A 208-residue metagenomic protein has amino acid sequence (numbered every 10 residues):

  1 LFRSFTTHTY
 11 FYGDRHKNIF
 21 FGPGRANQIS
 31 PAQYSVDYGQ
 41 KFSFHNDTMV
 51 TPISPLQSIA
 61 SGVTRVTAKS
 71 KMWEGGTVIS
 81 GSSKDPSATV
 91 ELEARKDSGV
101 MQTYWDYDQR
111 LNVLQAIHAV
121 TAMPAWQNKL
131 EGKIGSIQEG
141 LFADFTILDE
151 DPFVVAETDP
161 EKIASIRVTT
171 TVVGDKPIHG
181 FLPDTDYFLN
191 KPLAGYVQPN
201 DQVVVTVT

Functional and structural regions predicted by a protein language model:
F2-V154, T170-G174: His/Asp/Glu-enriched, well-ordered alpha-helical/loop segment that forms or immediately abuts the divalent-metal
R15-H16, E157-P160, F181-D184: Short conserved micro-motifs at the rims of enzyme active sites and ligand-binding pockets
I134, D159, A194-Y196: Charge-dense, low-complexity polyampholytic segments
D159-T170: Short, compositionally biased
L182-T208: Intein/HINT protein-splicing elements and their conserved insertion hotspots or analogous self-processing inserts
